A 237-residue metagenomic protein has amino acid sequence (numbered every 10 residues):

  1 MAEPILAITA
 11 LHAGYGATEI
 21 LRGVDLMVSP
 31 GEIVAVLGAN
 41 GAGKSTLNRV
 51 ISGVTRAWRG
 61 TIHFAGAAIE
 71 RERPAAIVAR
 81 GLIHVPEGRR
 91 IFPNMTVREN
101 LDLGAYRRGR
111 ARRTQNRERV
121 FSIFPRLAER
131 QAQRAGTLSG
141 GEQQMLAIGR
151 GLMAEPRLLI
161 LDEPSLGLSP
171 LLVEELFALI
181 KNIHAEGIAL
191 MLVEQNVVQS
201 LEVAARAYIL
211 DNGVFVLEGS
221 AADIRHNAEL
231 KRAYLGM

Functional and structural regions predicted by a protein language model:
G16, V34, A57, E72 (+4 more regions): ABC-type ATPase nucleotide-binding domains, specifically the catalytic core motifs of the NBD
L37-A39: The feature captures the beta-strand-to-loop junction immediately N-terminal to the Walker
S52: Helix-to-loop junction immediately C-terminal to a conserved catalytic motif
G60-A68, R80, R113-Q115: Conserved ABC transporter NBD signature motif
R134-L138, E142: Conserved ABC ATPase signature
G151-L152: ABC ATPase C-loop
E155: Conserved catalytic motifs of ABC-family nucleotide-binding domains
